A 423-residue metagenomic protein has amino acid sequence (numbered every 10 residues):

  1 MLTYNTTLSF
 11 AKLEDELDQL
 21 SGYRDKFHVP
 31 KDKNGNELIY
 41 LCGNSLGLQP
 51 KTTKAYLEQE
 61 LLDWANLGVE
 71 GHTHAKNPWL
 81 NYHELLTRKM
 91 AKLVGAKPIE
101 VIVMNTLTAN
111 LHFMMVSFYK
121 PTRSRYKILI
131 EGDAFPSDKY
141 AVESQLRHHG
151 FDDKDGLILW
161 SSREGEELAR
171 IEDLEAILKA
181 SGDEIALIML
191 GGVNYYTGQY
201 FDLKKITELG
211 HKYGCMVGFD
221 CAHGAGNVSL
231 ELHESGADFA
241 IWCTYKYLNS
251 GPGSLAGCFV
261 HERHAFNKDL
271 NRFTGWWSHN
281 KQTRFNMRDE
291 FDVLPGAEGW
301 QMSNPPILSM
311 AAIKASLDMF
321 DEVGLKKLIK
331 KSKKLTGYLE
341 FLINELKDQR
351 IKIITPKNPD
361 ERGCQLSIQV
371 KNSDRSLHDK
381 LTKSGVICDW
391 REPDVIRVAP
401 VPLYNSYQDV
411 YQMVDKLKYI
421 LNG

Functional and structural regions predicted by a protein language model:
M1-G423: Pyridoxal 5′-phosphate
